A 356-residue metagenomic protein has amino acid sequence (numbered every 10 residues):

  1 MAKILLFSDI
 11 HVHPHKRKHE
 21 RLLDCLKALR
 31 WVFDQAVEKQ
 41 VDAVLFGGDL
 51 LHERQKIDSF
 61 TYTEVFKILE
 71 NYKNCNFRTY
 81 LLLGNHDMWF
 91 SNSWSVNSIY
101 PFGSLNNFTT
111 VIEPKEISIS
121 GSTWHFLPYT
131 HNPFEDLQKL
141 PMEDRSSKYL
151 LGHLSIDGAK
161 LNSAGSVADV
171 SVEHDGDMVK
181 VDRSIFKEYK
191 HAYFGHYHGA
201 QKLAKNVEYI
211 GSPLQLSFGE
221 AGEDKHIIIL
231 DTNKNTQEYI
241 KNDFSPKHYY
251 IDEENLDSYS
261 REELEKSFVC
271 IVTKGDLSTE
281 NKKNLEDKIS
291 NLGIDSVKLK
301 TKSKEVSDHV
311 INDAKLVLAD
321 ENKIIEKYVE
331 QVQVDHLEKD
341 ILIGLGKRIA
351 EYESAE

Functional and structural regions predicted by a protein language model:
M1-C25, E143-D144, Y149-L151, S155 (+1 more regions): Mobile, glycine- and charge-enriched loop segments and immediately flanking short secondary-structure elements within
A2, P14-E116, I185-Y189: Core catalytic region of metal-dependent phosphoesterases/phosphodiesterases, especially metallo-beta-lactamase-like
A2-I4, A43, S122-T123, S147-Y149 (+1 more regions): Structural motif
D9, L29, V44, D49 (+8 more regions): Divalent metal-coordination and catalytic microenvironments
H11-H15, H52-Q55, L81-S93, I117-S118 (+4 more regions): Active-site environment of divalent metal-dependent phosphoester hydrolases
E38, A43, D231-E356: Accessory, non-catalytic peripheral segments of nucleic-acid enzymes
V65, D87-M178, P213: Conserved catalytic scaffold of divalent metal-dependent phosphoesterases
I156, N162-K234: Conserved beta-sheet core of the metallophosphoesterase superfamily
